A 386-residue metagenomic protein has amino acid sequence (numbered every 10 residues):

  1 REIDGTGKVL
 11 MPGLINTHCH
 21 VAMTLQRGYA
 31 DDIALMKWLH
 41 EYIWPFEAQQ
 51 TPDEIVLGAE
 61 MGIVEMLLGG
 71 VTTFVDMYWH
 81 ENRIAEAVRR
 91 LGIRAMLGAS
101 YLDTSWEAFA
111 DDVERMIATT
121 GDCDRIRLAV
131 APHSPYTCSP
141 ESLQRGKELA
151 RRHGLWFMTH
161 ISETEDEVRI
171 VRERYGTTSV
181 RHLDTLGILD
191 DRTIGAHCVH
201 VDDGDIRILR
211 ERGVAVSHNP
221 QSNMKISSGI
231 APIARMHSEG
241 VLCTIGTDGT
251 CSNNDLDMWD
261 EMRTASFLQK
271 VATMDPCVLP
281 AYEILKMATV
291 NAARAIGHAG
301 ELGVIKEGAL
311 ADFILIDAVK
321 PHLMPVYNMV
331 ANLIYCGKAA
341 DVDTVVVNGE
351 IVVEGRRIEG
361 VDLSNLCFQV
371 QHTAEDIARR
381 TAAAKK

Functional and structural regions predicted by a protein language model:
R1-M11: Histidine-rich, glycine-flanked metal-binding segment
G13-T24, W156-E165: Histidine-centered catalytic micro-motifs
L25-L57, V64, L91-A99, G121 (+4 more regions): Active-site gating loops and adjacent loop-to-helix segments of metal-dependent hydrolytic enzymes
R27-L91, D111-D122, Q371-A382: Alpha-helical scaffold segments that flank or form the walls of functional sites
R83-V199, G204: Metal-coordinating catalytic core of metallo-dependent amide/deamination hydrolases
E165-T177, D205-R210, S227-M236, N253-K270 (+1 more regions): Histidine/acidic-residue-rich catalytic or RNA/ligand-binding cores of hydrolases and nuclease-related proteins
T185-R192, A234-K320, C336-K338: His/Asp/Glu-enriched, well-ordered alpha-helical/loop segment that forms or immediately abuts the divalent-metal
A288-K386: Active-site microenvironment of metallo-dependent hydrolases
